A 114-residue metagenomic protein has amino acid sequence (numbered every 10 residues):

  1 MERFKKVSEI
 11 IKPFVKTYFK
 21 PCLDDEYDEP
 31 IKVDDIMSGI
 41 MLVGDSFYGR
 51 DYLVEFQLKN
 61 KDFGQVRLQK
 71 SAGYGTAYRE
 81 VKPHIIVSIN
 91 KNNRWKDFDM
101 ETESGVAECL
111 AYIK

Functional and structural regions predicted by a protein language model:
M1-L23: Charge-rich, low-complexity N-terminal segments
R3-F4, G44, E103: Absolute N-terminal positional cue centered near the fourth residue
V7, I11-F14, Y78-K114: Ampiphathic alpha-helical segments that act as solvent-exposed interaction surfaces
K12, C22, E26-Y27, D35 (+1 more regions): Amphipathic alpha-helical interaction segments
Y27, I31-D99: Acidic, low-complexity, intrinsically disordered interaction modules
